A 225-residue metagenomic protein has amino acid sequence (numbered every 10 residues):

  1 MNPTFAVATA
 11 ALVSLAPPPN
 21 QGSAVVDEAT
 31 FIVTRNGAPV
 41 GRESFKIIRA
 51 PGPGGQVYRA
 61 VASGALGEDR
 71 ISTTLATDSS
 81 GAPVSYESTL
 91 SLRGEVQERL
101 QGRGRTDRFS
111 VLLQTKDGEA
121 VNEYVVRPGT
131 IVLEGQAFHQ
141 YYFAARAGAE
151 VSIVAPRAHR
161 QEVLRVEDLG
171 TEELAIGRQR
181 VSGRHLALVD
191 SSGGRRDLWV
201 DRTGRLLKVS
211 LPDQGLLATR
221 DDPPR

Functional and structural regions predicted by a protein language model:
F5-P18: Hydrophobic h-region of N-terminal signal peptides that target proteins for export in Gram-negative bacteria
G22-E28, V40, S91-G183, A187 (+3 more regions): Solvent-exposed helix/loop surface patches that form functional interfaces
V26-D27, D69-I71, E167-D168, S192-G194: Short, small/polar residue-rich loop motifs at catalytic or cofactor-binding pockets
V33-T34, A175: Core beta-strand residues in small-molecule sensory/regulatory alpha/beta domains
T34-L113, R202, V209: N-terminal mature ectodomain segment of secretory-pathway/periplasmic proteins
A38-G41, G67-D69, A82, G94-V96 (+5 more regions): Short acidic/polar mixed-charge low-complexity motifs
T74-G81, E87, R184-L217: Gly/Pro-enriched, hydrophobic low-complexity segments that function as extracytoplasmic propeptides/linkers
L216-R225: Internal interaction segment
